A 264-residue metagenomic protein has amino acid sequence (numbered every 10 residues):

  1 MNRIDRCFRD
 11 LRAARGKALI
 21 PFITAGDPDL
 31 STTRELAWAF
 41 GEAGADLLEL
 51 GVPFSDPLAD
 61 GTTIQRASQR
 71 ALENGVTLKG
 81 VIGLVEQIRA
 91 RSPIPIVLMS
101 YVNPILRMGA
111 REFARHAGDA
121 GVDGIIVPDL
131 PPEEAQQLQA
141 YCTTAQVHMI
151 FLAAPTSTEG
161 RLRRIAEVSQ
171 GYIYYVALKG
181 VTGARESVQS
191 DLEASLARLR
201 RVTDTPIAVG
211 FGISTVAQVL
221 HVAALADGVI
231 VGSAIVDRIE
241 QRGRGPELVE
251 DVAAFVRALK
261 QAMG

Functional and structural regions predicted by a protein language model:
M1-I20, V85-A90, G264: N-terminal amphipathic alpha-helix/helix-capping segment at the start of soluble metabolic enzymes
L30-F40, S157-A166, V209, I213-V229: Catalytic cores of alpha/beta
G41, L47, V52-F54, Q65-V127: Active-site beta->alpha loop and helix N-cap motifs at the rims of alpha/beta catalytic domains
A45-S55, V122-I126, P131, Y175-G183 (+2 more regions): Glycine-rich phosphate-binding active-site loops on the catalytic face of alpha/beta enzymes
G61-V97, A140-A154, S190-I207, E250-G264: Alpha-helix-loop-beta-strand connector modules within alpha/beta enzyme cores
E73-V76, G121-E134, H148-S157, R163 (+2 more regions): Catalytic beta/alpha-barrel core
N74, L152, L162-R201, R238-G243: Glycine/Thr-rich beta-alpha phosphate-binding loop at enzyme active sites
A197-D204, S214-A224, G228-G264: Alpha/beta catalytic cores of nucleotide-metabolism and tRNA/nucleoside-modifying enzymes
